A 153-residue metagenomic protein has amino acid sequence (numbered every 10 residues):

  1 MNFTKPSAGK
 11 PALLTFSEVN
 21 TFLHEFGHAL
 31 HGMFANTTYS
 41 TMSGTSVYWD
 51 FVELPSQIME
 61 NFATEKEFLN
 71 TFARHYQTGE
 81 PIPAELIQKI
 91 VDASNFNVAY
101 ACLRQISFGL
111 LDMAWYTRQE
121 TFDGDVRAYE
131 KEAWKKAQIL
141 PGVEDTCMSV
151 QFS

Functional and structural regions predicted by a protein language model:
M1-S153: Cation-handling catalytic/transport regions enriched in His/Asp/Glu
